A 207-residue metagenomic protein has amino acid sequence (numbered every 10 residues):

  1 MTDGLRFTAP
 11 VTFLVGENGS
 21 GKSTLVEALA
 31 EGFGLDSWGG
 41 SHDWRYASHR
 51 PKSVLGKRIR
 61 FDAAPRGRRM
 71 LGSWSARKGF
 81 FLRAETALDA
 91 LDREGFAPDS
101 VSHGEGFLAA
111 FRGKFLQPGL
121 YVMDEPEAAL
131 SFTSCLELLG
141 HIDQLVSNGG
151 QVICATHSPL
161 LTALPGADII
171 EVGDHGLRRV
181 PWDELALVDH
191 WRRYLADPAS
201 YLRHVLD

Functional and structural regions predicted by a protein language model:
M1-R6, A110: Pre-Walker A adenine-sensing motif
P10-D43: Phosphate-binding glycine-rich loops of NTP-binding sites
L35-G67: Flexible phosphate/Mg2+-sensing switch loops adjacent to catalytic phosphate-binding sites
L82, Y121-D124, Q151-T156: Structural recognition of the conserved hydrophobic beta-strand(s) that form the central parallel beta-sheet of P-loop
E85-V101: Conserved P-loop NTPase mechanochemical-coupling segment
V101-E125, T133-L145: GG-anchored amphipathic helix commonly corresponding to the ABC/SMC/Rad50 NBD signature/C-loop
T133, E137-Q151, S158-D207: C-terminal lobe/lid and adjacent interdomain/linker elements of RecA-like ASCE P-loop ATPase modules
